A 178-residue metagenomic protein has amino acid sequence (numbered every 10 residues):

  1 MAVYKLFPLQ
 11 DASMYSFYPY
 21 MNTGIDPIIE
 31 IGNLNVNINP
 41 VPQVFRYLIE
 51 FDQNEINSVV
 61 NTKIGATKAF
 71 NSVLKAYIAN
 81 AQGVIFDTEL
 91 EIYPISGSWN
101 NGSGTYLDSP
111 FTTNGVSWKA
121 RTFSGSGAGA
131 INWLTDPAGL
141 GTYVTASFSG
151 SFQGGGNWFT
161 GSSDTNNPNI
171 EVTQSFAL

Functional and structural regions predicted by a protein language model:
M1-L178: Secreted, disulfide-rich extracellular signaling modules
